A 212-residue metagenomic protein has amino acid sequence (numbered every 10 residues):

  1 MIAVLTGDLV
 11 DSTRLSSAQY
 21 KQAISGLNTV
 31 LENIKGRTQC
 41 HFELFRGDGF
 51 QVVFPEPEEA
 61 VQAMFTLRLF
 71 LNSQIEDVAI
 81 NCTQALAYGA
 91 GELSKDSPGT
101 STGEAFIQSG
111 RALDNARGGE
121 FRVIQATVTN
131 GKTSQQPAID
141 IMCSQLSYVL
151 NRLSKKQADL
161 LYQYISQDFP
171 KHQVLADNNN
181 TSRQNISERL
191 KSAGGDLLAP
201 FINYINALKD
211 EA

Functional and structural regions predicted by a protein language model:
M1-A212: Regulatory and interdomain segments flanking nucleotide-handling catalytic cores in signaling/defense enzymes
